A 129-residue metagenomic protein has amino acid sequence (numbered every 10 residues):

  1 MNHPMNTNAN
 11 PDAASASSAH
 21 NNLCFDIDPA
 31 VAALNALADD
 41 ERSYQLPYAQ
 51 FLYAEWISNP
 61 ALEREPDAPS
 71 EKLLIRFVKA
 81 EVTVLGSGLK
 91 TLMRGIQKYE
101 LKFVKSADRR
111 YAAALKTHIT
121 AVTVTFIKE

Functional and structural regions predicted by a protein language model:
M1-D28: Anionic N-terminal interaction surfaces
H3-N6, E81-E129: Helix-rich interaction surfaces within compact, conserved domain-sized segments that mediate assembly or partner
D26-A32, P66-E71: A short, compositionally biased
P29-Q45: Short aromatic-glycine motifs in intrinsically disordered, low-complexity regions
Q45-E63: Phosphoinositide-dependent membrane-docking surfaces
A61-T91: Short, surface-exposed polybasic-and-hydrophobic patches located at secondary-structure transitions
